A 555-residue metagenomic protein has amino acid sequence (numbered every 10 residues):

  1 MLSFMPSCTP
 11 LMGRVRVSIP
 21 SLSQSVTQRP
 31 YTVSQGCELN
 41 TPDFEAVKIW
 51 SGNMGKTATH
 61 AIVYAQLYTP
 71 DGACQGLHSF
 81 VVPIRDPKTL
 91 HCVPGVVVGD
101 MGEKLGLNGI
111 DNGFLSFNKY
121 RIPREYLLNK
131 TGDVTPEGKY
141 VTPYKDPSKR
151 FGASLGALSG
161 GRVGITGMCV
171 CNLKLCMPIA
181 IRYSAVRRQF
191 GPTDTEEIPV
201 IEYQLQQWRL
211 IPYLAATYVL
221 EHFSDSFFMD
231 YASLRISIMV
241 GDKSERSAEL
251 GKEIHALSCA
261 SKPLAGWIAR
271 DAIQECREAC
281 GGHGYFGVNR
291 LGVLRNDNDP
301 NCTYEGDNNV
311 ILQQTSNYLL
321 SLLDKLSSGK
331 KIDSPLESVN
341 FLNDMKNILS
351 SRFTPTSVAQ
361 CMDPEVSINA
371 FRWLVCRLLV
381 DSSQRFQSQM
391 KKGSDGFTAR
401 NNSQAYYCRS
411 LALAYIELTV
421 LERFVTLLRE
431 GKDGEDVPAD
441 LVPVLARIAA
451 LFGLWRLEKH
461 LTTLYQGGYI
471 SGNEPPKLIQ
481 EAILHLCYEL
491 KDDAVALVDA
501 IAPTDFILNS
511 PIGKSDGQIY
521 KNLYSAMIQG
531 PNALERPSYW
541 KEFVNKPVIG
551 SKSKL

Functional and structural regions predicted by a protein language model:
M1, M5-P6, P10-G13, Q28-L555: Flavin-dependent oxidoreductase catalytic core characteristic of acyl-CoA dehydrogenase/oxidase-like enzymes
L22-Q24: Compositionally biased, intrinsically disordered low-complexity segments enriched in Pro/Arg/Gln/His
